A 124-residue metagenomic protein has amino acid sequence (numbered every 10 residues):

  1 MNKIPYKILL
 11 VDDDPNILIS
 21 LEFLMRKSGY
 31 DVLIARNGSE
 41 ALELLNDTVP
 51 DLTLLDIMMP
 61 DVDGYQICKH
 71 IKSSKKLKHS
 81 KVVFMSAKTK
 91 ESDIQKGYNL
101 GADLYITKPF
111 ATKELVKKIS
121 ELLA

Functional and structural regions predicted by a protein language model:
P15-L33: Two-component/phosphorelay signaling modules centered on CheY-like receiver
I34-L52: Acidic, metal-coordinating helix/loop segments flanking the phosphotransfer/catalytic sites of two-component signaling
A41, K96-G97: Residue preferences within the helical output face of two-component receiver
M59: Receiver (REC) domain active-site loop signature in two-component systems and cognate sites in sensor histidine kinases
F110-S120: C-terminal output helix
